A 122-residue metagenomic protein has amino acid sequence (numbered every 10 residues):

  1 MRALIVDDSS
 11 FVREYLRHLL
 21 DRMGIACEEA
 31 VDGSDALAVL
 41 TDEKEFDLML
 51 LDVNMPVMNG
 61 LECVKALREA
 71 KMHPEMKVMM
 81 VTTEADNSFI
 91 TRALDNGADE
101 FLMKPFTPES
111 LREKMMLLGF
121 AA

Functional and structural regions predicted by a protein language model:
E14-R22: Charged docking surfaces used in two-component/phosphorelay signaling
E29-L48: Acidic, metal-coordinating helix/loop segments flanking the phosphotransfer/catalytic sites of two-component signaling
M55-M58: Receiver (REC) domain active-site loop signature in two-component systems and cognate sites in sensor histidine kinases
F106-M115: C-terminal output helix
